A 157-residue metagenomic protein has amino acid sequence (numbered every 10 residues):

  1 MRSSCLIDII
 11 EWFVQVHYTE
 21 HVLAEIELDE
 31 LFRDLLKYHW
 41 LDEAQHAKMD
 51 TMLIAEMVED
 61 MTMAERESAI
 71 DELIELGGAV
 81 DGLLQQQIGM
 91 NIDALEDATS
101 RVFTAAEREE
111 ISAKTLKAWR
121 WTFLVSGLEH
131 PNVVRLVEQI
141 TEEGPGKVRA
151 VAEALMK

Functional and structural regions predicted by a protein language model:
M1-K157: Non-heme di-metal
